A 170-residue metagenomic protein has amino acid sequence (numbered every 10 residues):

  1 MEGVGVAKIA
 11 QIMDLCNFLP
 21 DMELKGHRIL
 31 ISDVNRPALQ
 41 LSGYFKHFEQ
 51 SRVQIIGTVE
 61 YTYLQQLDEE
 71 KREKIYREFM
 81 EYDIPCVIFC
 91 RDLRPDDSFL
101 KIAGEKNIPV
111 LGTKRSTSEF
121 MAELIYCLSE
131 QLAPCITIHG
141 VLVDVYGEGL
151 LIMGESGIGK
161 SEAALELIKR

Functional and structural regions predicted by a protein language model:
M1-M80: Gly/Thr-rich phosphate-binding loop signature of adenosyl cofactor/nucleotide-binding cores
R52-I55, P85-I88, I108-L111, G149-L151: Structural motif
G57-V59, R91-D92, K114, Y146-E148 (+1 more regions): Fold-independent oxyanion-binding glycine-rich loops and adjacent beta-strand/coil segments at enzyme active sites
K71-R72, I136, K160: Amphipathic coiled-coil/heptad-repeat helices and related helical stalk/stem segments that mediate oligomerization
E78, I102, E166-L167: Hydrophobic/aromatic ligand-binding patch that stacks against planar heteroaromatic rings of cofactors or nucleotides
D83-C86, D92-L128: Charged, amphipathic alpha-helical linker segments immediately N-terminal to NTP-binding catalytic cores
C127-G147: P-loop NTPase nucleotide-binding/switch module
G147-R170: Glycine-rich phosphate-binding P-loop
